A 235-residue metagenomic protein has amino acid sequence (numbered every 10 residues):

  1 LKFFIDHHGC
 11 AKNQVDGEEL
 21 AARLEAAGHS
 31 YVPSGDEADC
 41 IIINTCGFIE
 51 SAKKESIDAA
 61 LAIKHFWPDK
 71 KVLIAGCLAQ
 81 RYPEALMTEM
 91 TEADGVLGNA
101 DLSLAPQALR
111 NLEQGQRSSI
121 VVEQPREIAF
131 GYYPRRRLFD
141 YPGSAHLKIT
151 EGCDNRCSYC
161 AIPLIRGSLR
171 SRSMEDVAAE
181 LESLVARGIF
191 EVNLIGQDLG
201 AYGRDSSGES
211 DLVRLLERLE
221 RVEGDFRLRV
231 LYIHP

Functional and structural regions predicted by a protein language model:
L1-Y202: Proteins enriched for Cys/Gly/acidic motifs involved in redox and nucleic-acid/cofactor modification
D205-S206: Periplasmic OmpA-like peptidoglycan-binding domain that tethers envelope proteins to the cell wall
E209-R227: Alpha-helix-loop-beta-strand connector modules within alpha/beta enzyme cores
P235: Flexible loop/N-cap segments at domain edges
